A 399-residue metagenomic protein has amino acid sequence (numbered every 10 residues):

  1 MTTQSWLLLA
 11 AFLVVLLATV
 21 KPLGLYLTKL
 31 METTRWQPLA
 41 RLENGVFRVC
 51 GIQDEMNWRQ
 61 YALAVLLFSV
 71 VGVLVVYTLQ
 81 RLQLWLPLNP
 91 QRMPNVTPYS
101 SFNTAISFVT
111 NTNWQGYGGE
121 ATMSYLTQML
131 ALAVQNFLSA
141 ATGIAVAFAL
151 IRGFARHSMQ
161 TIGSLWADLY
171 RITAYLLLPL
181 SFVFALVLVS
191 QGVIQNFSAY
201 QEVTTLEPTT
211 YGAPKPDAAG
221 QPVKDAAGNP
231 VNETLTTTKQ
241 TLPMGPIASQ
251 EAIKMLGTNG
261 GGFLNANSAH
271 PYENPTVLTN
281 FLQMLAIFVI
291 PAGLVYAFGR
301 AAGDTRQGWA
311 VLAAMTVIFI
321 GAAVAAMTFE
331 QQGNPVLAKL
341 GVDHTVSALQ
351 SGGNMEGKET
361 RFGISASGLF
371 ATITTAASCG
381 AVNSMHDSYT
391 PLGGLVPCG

Functional and structural regions predicted by a protein language model:
M1-N103, A147-F148, A155-G163, A167-P208 (+1 more regions): N-terminal alpha-helical transmembrane segments of multi-pass membrane transport and channel/translocase proteins
T3, T19, L138, T142 (+6 more regions): Secondary-structure capping and boundary motifs in well-ordered enzyme cores
T3-Q4, L8, E55-Q60, A64 (+9 more regions): Juxtamembrane/transmembrane-helix boundary motifs in multi-pass membrane proteins
A10-V14, L63-V70, L130-A141, L150 (+4 more regions): Hydrophobic alpha-helical transmembrane segments of multi-pass membrane proteins
A18-G51, A141-L165, I194, S198 (+6 more regions): Juxtamembrane interface elements at the cytosolic ends of transmembrane helices in multi-pass membrane proteins
P87-L132, Q195-L285, A338-G399: P-loop potassium selectivity filter motif centered on the GYG triad
S101-N113, A133-A145, A149, T173 (+1 more regions): Mid-bilayer segments of alpha-helical transmembrane spans in multi-pass integral membrane proteins that mediate
L165, L169, T173-K239, P275-L282 (+3 more regions): Extended, regular secondary-structure scaffolds
